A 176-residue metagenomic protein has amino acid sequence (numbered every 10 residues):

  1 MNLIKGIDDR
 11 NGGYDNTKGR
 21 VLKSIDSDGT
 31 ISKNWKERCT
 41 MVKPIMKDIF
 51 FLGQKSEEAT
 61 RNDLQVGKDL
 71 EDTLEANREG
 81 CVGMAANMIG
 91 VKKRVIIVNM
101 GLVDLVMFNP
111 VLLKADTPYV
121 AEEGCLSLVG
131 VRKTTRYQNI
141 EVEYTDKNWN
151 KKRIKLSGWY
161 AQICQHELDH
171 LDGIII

Functional and structural regions predicted by a protein language model:
G6, G12-G13, G19, G29: Residue-identity detector for glycine
K18-I176: Positively charged
